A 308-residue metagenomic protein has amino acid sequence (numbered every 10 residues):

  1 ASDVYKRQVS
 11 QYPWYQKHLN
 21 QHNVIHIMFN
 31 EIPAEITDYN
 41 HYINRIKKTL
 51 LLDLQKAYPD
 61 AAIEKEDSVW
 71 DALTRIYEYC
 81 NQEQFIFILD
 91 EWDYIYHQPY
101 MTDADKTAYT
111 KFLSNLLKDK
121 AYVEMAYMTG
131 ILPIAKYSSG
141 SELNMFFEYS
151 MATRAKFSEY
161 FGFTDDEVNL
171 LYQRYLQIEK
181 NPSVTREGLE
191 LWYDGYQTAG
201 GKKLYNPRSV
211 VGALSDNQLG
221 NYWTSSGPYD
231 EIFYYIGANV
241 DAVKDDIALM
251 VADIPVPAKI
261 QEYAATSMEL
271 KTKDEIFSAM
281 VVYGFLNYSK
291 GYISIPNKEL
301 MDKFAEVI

Functional and structural regions predicted by a protein language model:
A1-Y5: Short, small-residue-biased leader/transition segments that mark boundaries at the very start of proteins
K6-D53: P-loop NTPase motor core
K47-L89, D93, N115-D119: Mid-core helix/loop region of P-loop NTP-binding domains shared across ATPases and GTPases
I76, T107-A126: Substrate-engagement module of ASCE P-loop NTPases
I88-D90, E124-I131: Structural recognition of the conserved hydrophobic beta-strand(s) that form the central parallel beta-sheet of P-loop
I95-T107: Conserved ATPase-coupling elements of RecA-like P-loop NTPase cores
S138-N144, Y149-A213, D246-M250: Amphipathic alpha-helical segments of the small helical/lid subdomains adjacent to P-loop NTPase cores
F146, L204-Y205, V210-I308: Extended alpha-helical interface modules used as scaffolds for assembling large macromolecular complexes
